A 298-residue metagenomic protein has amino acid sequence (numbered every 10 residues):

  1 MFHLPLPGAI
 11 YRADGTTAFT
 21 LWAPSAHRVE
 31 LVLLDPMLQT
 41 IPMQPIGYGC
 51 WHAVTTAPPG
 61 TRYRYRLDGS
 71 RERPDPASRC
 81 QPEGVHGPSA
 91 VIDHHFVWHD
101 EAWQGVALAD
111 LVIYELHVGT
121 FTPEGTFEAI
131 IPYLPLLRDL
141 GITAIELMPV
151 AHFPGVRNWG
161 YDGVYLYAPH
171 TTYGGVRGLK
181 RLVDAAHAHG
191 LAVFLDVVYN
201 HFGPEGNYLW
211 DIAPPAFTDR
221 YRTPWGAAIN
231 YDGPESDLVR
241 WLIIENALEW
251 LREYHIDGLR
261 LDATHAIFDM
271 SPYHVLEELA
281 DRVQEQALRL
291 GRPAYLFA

Functional and structural regions predicted by a protein language model:
M1-A18, M37-E115, T120-G125, L136: The feature marks proteins involved in alpha-glucan
W22-V29, P58: Short proline/glycine-enriched turn/loop motifs at strand-loop junctions of beta-rich domains
V29-L31, Y63: Short beta-strand elements bearing conserved aromatic residues within extracellular beta-rich modules
L33-D35: Short acidic, flexible loop segments centered on an aromatic residue
Q104-L108, H117-H255, A263-L290, Y295: Substrate-binding/active-site clefts of carbohydrate-active enzymes
A298: A glycine-rich phosphate-binding loop feature that marks nucleotide/adenosyl-phosphate handling sites
